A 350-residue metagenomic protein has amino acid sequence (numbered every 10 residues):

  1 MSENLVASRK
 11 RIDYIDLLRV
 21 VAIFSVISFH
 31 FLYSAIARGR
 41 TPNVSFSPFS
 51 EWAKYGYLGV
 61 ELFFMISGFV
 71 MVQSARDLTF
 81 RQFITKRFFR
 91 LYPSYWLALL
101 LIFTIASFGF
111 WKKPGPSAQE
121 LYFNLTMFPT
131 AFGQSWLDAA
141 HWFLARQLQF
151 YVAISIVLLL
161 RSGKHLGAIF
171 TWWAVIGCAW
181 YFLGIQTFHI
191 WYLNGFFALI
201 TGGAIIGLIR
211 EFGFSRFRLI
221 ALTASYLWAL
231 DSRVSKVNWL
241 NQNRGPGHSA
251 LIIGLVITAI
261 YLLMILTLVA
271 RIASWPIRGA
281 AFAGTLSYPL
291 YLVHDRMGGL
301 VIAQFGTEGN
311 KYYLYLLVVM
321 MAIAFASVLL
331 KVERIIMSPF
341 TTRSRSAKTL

Functional and structural regions predicted by a protein language model:
S2-Y14, S28-W52, Q73-D77, R81 (+4 more regions): Alpha-helical transmembrane segments in multi-pass integral membrane proteins
R11, V21-I27, Y92-F108, A270-S274 (+1 more regions): Hydrophobic alpha-helical membrane-insertion segments
D16, V20-I23, V60, S67 (+3 more regions): Residues within membrane-spanning alpha-helices of integral membrane proteins, especially the hydrophobic core/packing
L18-I27, L97, I169-I176, L222-Y226: Alpha-helical transmembrane segments
F24, L62, W96, L100-T104 (+6 more regions): Generic alpha-helical transmembrane segments of integral inner-membrane proteins, especially permease/transport modules
S34-R38, N43-L58, I66, S74 (+7 more regions): Membrane-interface helix-loop-helix regions
E61, G68, F88, L125 (+4 more regions): Generic structural signal for small/hydrophobic residues in well-ordered secondary structure, especially within
D138-W142, I185-Y192: Surface-exposed cleft-lining segments at the edges of enzyme active sites
